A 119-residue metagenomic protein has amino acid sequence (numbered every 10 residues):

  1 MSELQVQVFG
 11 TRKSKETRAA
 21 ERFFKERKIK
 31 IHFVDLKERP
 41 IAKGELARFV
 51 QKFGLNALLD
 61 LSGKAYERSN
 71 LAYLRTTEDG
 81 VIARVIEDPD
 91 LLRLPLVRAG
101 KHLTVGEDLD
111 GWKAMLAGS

Functional and structural regions predicted by a protein language model:
S2-R27, I31-R39: Local sequence-structure signature of Cys/Sec-based thiol-disulfide redox active-site neighborhoods
L36-S119: Thiol/selenol-based redox catalytic cores and closely related redox-interacting motifs
